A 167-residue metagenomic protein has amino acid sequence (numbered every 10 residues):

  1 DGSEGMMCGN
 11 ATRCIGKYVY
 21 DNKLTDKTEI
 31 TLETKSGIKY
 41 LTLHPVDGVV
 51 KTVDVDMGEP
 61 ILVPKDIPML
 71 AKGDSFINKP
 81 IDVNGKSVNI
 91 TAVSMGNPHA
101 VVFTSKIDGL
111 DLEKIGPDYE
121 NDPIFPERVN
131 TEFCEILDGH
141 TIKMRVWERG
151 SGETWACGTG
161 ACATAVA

Functional and structural regions predicted by a protein language model:
D1-M7, T12-A156, V166-A167: Active-site proximal loop and beta-alpha junction motif in alpha/beta enzyme cores
T159-A161: Helical hairpin unit composed of two closely spaced alpha helices linked by a short loop
